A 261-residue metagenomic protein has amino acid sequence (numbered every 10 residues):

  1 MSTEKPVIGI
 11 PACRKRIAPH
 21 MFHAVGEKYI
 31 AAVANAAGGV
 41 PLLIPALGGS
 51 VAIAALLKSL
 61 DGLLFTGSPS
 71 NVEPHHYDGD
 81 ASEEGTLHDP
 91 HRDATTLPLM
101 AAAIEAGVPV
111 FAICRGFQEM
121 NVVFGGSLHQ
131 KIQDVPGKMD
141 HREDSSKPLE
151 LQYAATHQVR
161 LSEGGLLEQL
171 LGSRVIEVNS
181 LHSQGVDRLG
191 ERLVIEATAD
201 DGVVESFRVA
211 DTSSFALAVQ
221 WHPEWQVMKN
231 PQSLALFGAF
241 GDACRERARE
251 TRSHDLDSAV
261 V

Functional and structural regions predicted by a protein language model:
M1-F111, V122-F124, H129, Q133-L171 (+5 more regions): N-terminal beta1-alpha1 cap of cysteine-dependent amidohydrolase-like domains
C114: Conserved G/P- and acidic residue-centered "switch" motifs that form tight phosphate/ATP-binding loops in soluble
F117-E119: Hydrophobic, aromatic-enriched interface-forming segments
S213-F215: A short, structured beta-strand/loop element
L217-Q220: Active-site-proximal beta-strand elements of phosphoester/diester hydrolases
